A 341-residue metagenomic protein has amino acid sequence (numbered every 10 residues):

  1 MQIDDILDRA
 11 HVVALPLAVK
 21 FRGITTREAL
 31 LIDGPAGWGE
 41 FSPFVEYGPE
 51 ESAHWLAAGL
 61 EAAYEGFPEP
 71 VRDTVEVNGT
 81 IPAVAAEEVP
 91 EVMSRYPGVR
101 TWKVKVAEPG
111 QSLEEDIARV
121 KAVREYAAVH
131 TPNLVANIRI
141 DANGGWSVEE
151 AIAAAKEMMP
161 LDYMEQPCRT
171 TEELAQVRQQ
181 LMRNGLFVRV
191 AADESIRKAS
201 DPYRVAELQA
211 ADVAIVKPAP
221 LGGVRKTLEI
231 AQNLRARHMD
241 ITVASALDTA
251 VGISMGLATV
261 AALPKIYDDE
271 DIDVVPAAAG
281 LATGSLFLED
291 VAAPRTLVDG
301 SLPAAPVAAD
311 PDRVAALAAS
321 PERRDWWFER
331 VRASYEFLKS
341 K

Functional and structural regions predicted by a protein language model:
M1-H11, L15-R27, W38, P43 (+2 more regions): Flexible C-terminal active-site loop/helix
D4, F44-D73: Active-site- and interface-proximal helix/loop "cap" or "latch" segments in soluble metabolic and energy-transducing
E28-D33: Short beta-strand elements
G34, L56-G59, T227-I230, I253-V260: Buried hydrophobic packing segments
G37-E40, D73-P82, R100-V104, A136-A142 (+5 more regions): Hydrophobic faces of well-ordered beta-strands that scaffold small-molecule active sites in alpha/beta enzyme cores
E40-G48, T101-K121: Glycine-rich, proline-tolerant flexible connector loops at the mouths of alpha/beta enzymes
A63-F67, G79-R95, P109, A122: Short, charged beta->alpha transition segments
P109-M255, L288-L297: Catalytic core of soluble alpha/beta enzymes
